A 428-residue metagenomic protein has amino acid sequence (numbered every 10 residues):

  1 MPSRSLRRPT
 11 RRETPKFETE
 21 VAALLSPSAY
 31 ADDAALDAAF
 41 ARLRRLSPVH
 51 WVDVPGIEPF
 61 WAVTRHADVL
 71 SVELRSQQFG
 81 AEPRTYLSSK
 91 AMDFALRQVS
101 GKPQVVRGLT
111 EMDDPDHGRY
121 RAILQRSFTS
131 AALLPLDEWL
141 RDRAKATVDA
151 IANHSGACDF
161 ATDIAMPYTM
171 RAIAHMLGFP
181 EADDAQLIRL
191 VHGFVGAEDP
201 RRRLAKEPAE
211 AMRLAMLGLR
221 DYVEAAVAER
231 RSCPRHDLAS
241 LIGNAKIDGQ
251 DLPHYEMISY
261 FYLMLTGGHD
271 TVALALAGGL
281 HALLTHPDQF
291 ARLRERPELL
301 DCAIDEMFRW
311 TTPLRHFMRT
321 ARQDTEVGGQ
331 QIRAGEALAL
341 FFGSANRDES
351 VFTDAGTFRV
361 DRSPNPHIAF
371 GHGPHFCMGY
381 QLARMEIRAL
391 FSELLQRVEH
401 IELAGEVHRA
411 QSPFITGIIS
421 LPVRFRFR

Functional and structural regions predicted by a protein language model:
P2-R428: Cytochrome P450
